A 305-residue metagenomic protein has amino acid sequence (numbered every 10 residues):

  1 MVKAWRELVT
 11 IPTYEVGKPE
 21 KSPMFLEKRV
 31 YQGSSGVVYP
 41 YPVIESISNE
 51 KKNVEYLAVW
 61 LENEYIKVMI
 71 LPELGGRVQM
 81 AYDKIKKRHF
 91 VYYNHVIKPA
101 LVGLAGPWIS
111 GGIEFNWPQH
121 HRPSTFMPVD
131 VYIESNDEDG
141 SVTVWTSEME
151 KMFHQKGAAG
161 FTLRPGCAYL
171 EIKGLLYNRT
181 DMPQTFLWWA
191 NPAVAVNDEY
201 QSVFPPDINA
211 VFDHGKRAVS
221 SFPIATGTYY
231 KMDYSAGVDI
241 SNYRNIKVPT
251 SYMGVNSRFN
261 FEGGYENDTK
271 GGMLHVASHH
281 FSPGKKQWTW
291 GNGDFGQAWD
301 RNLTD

Functional and structural regions predicted by a protein language model:
V2, E7-P19, P23, V59 (+4 more regions): A contiguous, surface-exposed recognition patch within enzymatic or periplasmic domains that forms
M24-N53, A58-E62, S110-Y169, G293-D305: Extended, loop-rich substrate-binding clefts of extracytoplasmic carbohydrate-active enzymes
V68-I70, M80-A81, V144-T146, I172: Short hydrophobic/aromatic-rich beta-strand segments that constitute the beta-sheet cores of beta-sandwich/beta-barrel
L71-E73, D83, Y93-N94, N116 (+4 more regions): Acidic/polar residues at beta-strand termini and the immediately following turn/coil
I85-A105: Active-site-surrounding "flap" and adjacent substrate/cofactor-binding loops of secreted or lumenal enzymes, prototyped
L104-R122, V211-T226: Core domains of carbohydrate- and sulfate-ester-processing enzymes
